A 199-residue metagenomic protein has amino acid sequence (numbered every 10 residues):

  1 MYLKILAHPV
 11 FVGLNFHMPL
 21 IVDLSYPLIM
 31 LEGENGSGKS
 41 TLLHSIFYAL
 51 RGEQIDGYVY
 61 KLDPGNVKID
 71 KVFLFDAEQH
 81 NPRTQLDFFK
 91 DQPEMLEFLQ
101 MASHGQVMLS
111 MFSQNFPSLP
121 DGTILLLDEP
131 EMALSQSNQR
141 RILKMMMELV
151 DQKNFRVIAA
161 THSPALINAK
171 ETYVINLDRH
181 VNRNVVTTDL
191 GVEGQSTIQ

Functional and structural regions predicted by a protein language model:
M1-L20: N-terminal pre-Walker A segment at the start of P-loop NTPase domains
V12, P19-L20, S25-M30, M95-L96 (+3 more regions): RecA-like P-loop NTPase motor core
P19-Y26, P117-L119, D151-Q152: Phosphate-binding P-loop
L28-M30, T41-L96: ABC ATPase nucleotide-binding domain signature region
I29-S37, P130-A133, M146-M147, L177-V181: ABC ATP-binding cassette signature C-motif
N35-S37, F89-P117, I124-R141: Conserved ABC ATPase signature
K71, T123-I124: The start of beta-strands in P-loop NTPase/AAA+ ATPase cores
S137-Q199: C-terminal lobe/lid and adjacent interdomain/linker elements of RecA-like ASCE P-loop ATPase modules
